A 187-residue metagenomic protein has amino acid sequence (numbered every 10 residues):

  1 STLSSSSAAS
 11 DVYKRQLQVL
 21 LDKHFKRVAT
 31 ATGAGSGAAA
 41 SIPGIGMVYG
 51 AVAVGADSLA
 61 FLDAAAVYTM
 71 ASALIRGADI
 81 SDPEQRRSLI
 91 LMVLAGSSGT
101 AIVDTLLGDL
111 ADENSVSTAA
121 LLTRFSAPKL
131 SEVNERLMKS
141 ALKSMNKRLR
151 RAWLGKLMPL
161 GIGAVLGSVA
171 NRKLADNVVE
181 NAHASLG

Functional and structural regions predicted by a protein language model:
T2-Y13: Short, small-residue-biased leader/transition segments that mark boundaries at the very start of proteins
K14-G187: Alpha-helical membrane association modules
